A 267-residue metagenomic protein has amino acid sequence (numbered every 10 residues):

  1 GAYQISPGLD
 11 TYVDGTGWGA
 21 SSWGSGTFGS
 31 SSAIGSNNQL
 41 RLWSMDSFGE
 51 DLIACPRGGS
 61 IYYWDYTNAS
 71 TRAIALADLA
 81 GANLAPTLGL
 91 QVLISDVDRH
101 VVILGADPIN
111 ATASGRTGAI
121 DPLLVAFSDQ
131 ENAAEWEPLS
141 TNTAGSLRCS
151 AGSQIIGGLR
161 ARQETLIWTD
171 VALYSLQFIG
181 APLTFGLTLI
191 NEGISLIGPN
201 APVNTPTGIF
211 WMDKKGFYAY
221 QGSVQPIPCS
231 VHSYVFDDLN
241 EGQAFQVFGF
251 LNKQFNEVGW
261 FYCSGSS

Functional and structural regions predicted by a protein language model:
G1-L42, A69-I74, D78-L84: Small/polar beta-strand repeat architecture
S21-G49, N83-D98, R148-A161, G198-T205 (+1 more regions): Structural signature of eukaryotic scaffold interfaces centered on beta-propeller domains
A33, C55-G58: A fold-level detector for beta-propeller and closely related beta-sheet-rich head/sensor domains
G59-S60, D107-A111, G216-Y218, G265-S267: Short glycine/acidic-enriched loop and turn motifs that connect beta-strands
Y63-L76, A113-G145, S175-G186, Y218-H232: Surface-exposed loop/turn elements that mediate protein-protein interactions on large endomembrane-trafficking
I94-G115, A119-I120: Solenoidal tandem-repeat scaffolds enriched in leucines and small polar residues
S150-S267: Beta-sheet-dominated scaffold domains
